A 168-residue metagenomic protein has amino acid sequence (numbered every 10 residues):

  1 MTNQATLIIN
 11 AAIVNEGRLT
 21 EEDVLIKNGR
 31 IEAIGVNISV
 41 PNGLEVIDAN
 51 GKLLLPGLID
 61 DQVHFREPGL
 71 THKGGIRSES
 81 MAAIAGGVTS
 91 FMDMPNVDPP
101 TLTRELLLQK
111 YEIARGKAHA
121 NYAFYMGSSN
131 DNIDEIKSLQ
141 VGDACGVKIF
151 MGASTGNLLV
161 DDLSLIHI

Functional and structural regions predicted by a protein language model:
M1-P56: Histidine-rich, glycine-flanked metal-binding segment
K52-K117, D134: Metal-associated gating/positioning segment near the N- to mid-region
I59-V63, F91, Y122-M126, V147-I149: Hydrophobic faces of well-ordered beta-strands that scaffold small-molecule active sites in alpha/beta enzyme cores
H64-R66, N96-V97, Y125-D131, F150-G156: Active-site beta-loop-alpha junctions enriched in small/polar residues
G69-T71, T155-V160: Glycine/threonine-rich flexible loop motifs
I113-G127: A glycine-rich helix N-cap at a beta->alpha junction
V141-V147: Glycine-enriched alpha-helix->loop->beta-strand junction motifs that scaffold or abut catalytic
I166-I168: Conserved small/polar residues in nucleotide/adenosyl-binding loops
